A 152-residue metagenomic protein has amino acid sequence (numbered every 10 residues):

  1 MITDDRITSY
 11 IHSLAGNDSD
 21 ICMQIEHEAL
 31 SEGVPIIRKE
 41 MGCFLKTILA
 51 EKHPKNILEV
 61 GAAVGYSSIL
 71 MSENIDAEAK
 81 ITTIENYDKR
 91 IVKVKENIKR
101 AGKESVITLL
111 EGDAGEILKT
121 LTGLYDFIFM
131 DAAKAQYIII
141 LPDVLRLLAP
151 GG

Functional and structural regions predicted by a protein language model:
M1-F127, K134-G151: A short alpha-helical cap/connector motif
